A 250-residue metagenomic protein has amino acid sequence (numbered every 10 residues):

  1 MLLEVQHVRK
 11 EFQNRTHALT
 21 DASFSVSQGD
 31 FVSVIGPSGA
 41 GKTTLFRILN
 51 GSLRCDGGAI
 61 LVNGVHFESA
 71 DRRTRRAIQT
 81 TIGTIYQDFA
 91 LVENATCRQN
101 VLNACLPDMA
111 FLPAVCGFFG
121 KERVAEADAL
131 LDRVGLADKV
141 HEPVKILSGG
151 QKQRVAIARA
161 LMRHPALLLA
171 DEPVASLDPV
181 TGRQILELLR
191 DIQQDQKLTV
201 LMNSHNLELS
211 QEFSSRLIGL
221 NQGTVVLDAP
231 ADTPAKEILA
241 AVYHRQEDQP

Functional and structural regions predicted by a protein language model:
N50: Helix-to-loop junction immediately C-terminal to a conserved catalytic motif
A59-A77: ABC ATPase NBD Q-loop/coupling interface
P113-D138: Conserved ABC ATPase "signature" region
P143-L147, Q151: Conserved ABC ATPase signature
L168-D171: Catalytic Walker B motif of ABC-type/P-loop ATPase nucleotide-binding domains
P179-T181: Helix N-cap at the start of a conserved alpha-helix in ABC-type nucleotide-binding domains
S204-H205: H-loop/switch region of ABC-family ATPase nucleotide-binding domains
